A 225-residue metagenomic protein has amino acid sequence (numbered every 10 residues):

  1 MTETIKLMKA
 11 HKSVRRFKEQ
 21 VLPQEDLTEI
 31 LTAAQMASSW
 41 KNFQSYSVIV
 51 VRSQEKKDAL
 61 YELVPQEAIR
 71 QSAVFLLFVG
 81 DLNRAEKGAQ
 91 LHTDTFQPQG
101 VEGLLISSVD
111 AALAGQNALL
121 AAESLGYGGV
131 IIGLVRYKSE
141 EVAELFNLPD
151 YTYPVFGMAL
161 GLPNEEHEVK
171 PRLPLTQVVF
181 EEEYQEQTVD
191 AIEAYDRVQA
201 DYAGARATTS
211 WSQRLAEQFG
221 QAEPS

Functional and structural regions predicted by a protein language model:
M1-S225: Acidic, surface-exposed loops and disordered segments
